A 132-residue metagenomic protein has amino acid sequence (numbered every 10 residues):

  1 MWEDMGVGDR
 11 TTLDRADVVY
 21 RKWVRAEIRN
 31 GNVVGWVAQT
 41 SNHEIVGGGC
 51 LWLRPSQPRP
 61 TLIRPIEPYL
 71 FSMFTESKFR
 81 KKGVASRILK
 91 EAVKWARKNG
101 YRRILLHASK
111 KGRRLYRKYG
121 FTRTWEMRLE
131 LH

Functional and structural regions predicted by a protein language model:
W2-W23: Conserved GNAT-fold acetyl-CoA-binding loop/helix
K22-V37, Y69: A short helix-loop-beta-strand connector motif used in the catalytic cores of GNAT acetyltransferases and, in some
V37, E44-L53, Y69, F74: Conserved beta-strand in the GNAT
G49-R59, I63: A conserved beta-strand-loop-helix scaffold within acyl/acetyltransferase catalytic domains
S56-R59, L105-K111, R117, T122-H132: Conserved catalytic-core motifs of GNAT/GCN5-like acyltransferases
T61-S77, R128-L129: Conserved acetyl-CoA binding element of GNAT-fold acetyltransferases
F79, G83-E91: Conserved acetyl-CoA pyrophosphate-binding loop and the N-cap/start of the following alpha-helix in GNAT-like
L89, A96-A108: Conserved GNAT acetyl-CoA-binding A-motif
